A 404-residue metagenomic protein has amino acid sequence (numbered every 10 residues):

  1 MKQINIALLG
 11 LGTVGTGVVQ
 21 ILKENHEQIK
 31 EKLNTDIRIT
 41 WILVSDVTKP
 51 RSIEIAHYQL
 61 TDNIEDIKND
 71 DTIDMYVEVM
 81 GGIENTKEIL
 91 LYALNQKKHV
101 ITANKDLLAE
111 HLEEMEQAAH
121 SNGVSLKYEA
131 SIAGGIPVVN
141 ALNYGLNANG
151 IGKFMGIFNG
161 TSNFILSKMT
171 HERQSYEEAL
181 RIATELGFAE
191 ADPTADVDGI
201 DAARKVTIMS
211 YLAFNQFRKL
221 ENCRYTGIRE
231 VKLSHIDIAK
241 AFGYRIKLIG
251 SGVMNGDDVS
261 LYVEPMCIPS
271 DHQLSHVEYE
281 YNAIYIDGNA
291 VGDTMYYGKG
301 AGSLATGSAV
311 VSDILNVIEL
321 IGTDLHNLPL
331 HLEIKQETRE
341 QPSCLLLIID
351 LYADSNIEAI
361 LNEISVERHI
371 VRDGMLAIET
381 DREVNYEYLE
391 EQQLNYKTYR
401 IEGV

Functional and structural regions predicted by a protein language model:
M1-N95: N-terminal glycine-/serine-/threonine-rich beta1-alpha1-beta2 phosphate-ribose binding loop of Rossmann-like
T86-Y92, K105-G134, V139-L142: Rossmann-fold NAD(P)-binding glycine/threonine-rich loop
H99-I101: A short hydrophobic/small-residue beta-strand
Y144-M209: Conserved anion/nucleotide-ligand pocket segment
L180-H276, Y281-A283: Substrate-binding/catalytic subdomain of NAD(P)-dependent oxidoreductase enzymes
L274-L328, I334-E340: ATP-dependent carboxylate/acyl-activation modules
I314-V404: A conserved regulatory-domain signal marking ACT and ACT-like small-molecule sensing domains and adjacent regulatory
